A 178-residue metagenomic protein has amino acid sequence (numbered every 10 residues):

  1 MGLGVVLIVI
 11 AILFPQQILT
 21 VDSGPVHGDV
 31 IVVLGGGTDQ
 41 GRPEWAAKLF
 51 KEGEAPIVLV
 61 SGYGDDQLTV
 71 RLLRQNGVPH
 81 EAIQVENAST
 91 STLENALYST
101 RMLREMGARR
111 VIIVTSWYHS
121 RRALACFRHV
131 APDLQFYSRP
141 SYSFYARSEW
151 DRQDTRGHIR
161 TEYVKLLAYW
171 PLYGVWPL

Functional and structural regions predicted by a protein language model:
M1-L13: Hydrophobic membrane-insertion alpha-helices, especially the h-region of bacterial N-terminal signal peptides
A11-Q17, Y169-Y173: Structural signal for membrane-spanning alpha-helices in multi-pass inner-membrane proteins, emphasizing helix cores
L13-D154: A structural signal for short, hydrophobic/glycine-enriched beta-strand patches
D151-L178: A transmembrane-helix-recognition feature enriched in membrane-embedded lipid enzymes and envelope glyco-/phospholipid
